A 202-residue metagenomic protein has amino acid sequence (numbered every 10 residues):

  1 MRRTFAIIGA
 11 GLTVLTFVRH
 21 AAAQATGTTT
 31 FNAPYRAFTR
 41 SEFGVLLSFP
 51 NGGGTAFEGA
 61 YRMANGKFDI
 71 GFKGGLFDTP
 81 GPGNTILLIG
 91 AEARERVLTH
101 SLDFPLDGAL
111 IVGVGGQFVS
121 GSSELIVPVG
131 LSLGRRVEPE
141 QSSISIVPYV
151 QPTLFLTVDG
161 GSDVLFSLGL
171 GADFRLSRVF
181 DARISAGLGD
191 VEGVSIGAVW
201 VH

Functional and structural regions predicted by a protein language model:
M1-F38: Cleavable N-terminal export/targeting peptides
F17, A64-N65: Intrinsically disordered, low-complexity proline-rich regions
Q24-G44, F49-G53, N65-K67, P80-P82 (+2 more regions): Outer-membrane beta-barrel transmembrane domain signature
G54-E58: Short, surface-exposed coil-to-beta transition loops
A60-R62, D69-K73, R94, A109: Short, conserved beta-strand segments within well-ordered enzyme catalytic domains that often line or immediately flank
G75-L76, L88-G90: Metabolite-binding pocket within alpha/beta catalytic cores that recognizes anionic/polar moieties
T85-L87, R94: Hydrophobic/aromatic-rich structural module bridging two neighboring secondary-structure elements via a short loop
